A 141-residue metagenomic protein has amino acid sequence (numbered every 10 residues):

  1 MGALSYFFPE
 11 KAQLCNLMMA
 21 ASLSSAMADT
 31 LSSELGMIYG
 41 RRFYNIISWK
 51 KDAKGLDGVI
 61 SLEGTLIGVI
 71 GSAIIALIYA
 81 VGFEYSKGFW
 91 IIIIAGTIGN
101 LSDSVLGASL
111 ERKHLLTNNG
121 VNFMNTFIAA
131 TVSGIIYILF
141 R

Functional and structural regions predicted by a protein language model:
M1-S32, G36-R141: Hydrophobic alpha-helical transmembrane segments
